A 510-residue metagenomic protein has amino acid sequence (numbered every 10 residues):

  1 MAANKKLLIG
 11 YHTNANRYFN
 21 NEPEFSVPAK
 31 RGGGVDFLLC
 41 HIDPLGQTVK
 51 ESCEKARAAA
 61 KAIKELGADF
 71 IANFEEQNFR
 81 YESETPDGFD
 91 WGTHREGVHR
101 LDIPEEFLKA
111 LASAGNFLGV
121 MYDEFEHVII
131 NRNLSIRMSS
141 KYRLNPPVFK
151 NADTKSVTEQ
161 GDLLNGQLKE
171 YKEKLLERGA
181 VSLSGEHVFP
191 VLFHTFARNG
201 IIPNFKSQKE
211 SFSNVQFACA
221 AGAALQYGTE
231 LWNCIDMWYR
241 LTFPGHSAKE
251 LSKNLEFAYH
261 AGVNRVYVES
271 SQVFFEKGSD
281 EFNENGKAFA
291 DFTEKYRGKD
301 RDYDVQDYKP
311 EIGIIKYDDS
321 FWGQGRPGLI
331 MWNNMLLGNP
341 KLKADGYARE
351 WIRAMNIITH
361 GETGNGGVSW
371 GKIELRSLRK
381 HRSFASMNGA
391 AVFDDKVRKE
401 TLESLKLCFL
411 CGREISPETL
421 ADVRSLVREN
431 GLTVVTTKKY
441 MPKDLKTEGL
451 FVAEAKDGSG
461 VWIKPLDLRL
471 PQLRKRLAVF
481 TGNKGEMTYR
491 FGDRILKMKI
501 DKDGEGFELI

Functional and structural regions predicted by a protein language model:
M1-A2, T433-V435, R494-I510: C-terminal beta-strand-rich structural cap/linker in extracellular carbohydrate-active enzymes
M1-R413, P417-R424, R428, K438-I463: Glycan-processing catalytic domains of CAZymes
R17-N20, L470-P471, G504-E508: Short, surface-exposed beta-strand/loop "edge" segments at domain boundaries and coil↔beta transitions
L445-D501: An acidic, glycine-rich "communication" segment
